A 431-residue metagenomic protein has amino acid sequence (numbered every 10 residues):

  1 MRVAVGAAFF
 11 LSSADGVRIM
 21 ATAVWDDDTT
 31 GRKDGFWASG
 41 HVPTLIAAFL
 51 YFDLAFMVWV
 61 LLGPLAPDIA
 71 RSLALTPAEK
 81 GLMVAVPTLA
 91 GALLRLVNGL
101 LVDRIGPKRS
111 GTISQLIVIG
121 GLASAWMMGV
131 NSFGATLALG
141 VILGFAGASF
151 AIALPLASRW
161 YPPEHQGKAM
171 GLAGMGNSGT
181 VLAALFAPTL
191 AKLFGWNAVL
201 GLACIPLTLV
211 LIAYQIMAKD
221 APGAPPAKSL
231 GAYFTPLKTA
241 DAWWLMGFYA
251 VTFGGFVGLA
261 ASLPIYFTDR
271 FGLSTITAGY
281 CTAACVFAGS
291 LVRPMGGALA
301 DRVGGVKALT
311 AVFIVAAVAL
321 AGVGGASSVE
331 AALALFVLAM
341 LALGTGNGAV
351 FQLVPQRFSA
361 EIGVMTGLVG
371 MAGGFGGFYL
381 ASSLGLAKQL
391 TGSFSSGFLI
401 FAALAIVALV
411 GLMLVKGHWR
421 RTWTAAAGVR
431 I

Functional and structural regions predicted by a protein language model:
L62-P67, A240-P294: Extracytoplasmic gate region of multi-pass secondary transporters
K108-G111, L309: Primarily marks hydrophobic transmembrane alpha-helices of the MFS/SLC 12-helix fold
L116-V130, V315-S327: C-terminal ends and interior cores of transmembrane alpha-helices in multi-pass membrane transporters/permeases
G134-A148, A250, A331-T345: Hydrophobic core of transmembrane alpha-helices in multi-pass small-molecule transporters, especially MFS/SLC-type
L139-G176: Cytoplasmic helix-loop-helix junction between adjacent transmembrane helices in 12-TM secondary transporters
L172-A218: Helix-loop-helix hairpin linking two adjacent transmembrane segments in secondary transporters
A198-Q215, S396-L414: Symmetry-related core transmembrane helices of the 12-TM Major Facilitator Superfamily/SLC fold
V303-V350: C-terminal transmembrane helical hairpin of 12-TM major facilitator-type secondary transporters
